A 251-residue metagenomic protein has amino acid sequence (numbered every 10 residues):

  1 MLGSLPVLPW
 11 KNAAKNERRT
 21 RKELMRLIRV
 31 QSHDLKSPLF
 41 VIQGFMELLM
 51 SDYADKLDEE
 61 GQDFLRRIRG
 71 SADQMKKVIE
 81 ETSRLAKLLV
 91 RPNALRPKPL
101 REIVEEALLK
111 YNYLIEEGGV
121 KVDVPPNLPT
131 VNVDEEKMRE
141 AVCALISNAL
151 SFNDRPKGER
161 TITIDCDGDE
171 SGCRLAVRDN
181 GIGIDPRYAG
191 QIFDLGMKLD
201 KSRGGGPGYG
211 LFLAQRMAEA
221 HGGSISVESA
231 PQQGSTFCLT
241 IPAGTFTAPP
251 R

Functional and structural regions predicted by a protein language model:
M50-G61: Short acidic helix/loop segment immediately C-terminal to the autophosphorylated histidine in two-component histidine
G70-M75: Short alpha-helical segment of the dimerization/phosphotransfer core of two-component systems
Y113, I182-G183: Glycine-rich G1-box
D179: Acidic ATP/Mg2+-coordinating residue in the GHKL
I184-G196: Short conserved segment of the HATPase_c
